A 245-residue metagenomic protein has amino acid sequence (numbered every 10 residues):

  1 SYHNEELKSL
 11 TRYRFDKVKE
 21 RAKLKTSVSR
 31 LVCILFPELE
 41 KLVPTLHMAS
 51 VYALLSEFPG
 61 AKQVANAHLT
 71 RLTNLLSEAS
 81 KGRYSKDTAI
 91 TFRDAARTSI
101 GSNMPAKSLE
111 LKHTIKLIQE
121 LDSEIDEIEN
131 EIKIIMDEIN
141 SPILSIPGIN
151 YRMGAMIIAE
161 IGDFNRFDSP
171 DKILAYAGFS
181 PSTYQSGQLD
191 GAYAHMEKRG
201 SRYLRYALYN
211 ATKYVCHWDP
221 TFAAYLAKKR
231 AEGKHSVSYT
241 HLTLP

Functional and structural regions predicted by a protein language model:
S1-L242: A detector of single, family-specific signature residues that are central to catalytic or substrate-handling motifs
